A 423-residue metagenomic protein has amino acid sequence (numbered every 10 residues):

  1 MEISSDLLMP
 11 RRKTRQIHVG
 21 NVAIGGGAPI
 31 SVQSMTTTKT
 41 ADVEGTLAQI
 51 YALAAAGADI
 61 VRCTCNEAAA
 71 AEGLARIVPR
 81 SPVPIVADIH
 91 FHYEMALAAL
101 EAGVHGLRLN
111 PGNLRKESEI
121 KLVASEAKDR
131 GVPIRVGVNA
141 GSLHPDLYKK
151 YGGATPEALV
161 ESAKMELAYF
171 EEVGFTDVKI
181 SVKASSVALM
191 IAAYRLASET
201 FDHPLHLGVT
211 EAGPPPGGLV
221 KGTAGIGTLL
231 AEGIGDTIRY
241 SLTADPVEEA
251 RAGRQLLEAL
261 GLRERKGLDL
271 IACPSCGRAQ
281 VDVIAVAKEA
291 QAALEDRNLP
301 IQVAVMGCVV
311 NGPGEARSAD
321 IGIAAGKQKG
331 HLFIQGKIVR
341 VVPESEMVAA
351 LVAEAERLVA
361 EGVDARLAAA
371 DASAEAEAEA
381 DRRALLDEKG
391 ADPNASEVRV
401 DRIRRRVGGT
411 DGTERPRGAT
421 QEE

Functional and structural regions predicted by a protein language model:
E2-S4, M9-C63, E67-P84, F91-P204 (+5 more regions): Alpha/beta enzyme core
A168, P416-R417: Intrinsically disordered, low-complexity proline-rich segments enriched in Ser/Thr
Y194-E414, T420-E423: Peripheral terminal and linker regions in Fe-S/redox and tRNA-modifying enzymes
